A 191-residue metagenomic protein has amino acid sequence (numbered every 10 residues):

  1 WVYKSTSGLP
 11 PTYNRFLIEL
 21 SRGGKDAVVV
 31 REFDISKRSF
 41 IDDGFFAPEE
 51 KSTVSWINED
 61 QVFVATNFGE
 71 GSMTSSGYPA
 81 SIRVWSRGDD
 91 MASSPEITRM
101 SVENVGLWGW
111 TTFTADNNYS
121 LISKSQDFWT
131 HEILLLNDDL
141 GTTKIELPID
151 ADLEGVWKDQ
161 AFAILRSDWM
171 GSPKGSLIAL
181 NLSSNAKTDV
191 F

Functional and structural regions predicted by a protein language model:
W1-F191: Beta-propeller folds
